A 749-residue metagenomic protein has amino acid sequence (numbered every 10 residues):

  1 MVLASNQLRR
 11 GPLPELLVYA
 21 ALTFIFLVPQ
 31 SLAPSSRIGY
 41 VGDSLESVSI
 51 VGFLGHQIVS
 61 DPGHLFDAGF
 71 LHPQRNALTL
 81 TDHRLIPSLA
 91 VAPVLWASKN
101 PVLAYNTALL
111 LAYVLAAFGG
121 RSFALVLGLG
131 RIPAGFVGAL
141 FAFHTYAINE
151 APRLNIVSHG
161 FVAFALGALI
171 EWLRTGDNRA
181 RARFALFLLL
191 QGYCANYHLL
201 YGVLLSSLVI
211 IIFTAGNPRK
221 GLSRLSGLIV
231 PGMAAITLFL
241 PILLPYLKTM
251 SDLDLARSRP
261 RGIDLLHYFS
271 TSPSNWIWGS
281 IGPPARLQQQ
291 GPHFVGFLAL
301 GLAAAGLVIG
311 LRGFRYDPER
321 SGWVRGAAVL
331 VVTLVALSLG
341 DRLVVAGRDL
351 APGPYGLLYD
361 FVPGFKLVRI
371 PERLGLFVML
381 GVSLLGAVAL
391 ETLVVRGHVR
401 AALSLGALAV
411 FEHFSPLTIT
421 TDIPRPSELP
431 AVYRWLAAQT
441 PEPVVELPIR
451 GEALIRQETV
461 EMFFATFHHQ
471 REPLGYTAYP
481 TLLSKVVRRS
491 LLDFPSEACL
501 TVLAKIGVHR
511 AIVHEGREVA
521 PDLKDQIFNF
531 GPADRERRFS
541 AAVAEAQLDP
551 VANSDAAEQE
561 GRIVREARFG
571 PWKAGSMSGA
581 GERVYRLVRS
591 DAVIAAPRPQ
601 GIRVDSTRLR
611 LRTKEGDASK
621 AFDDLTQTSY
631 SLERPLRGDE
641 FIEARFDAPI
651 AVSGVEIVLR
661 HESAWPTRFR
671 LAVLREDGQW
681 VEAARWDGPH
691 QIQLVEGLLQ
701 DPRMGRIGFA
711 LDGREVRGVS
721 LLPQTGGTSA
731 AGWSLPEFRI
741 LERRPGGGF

Functional and structural regions predicted by a protein language model:
P12-G42, S49, F53-H56, P231-K248 (+1 more regions): Transmembrane signal-anchor helices characteristic of membrane glycosylation enzymes that use polyprenol
P14-A21, L186-F187, R219-L244, L255-P260 (+2 more regions): Hydrophobic alpha-helical membrane-interfacial segments at the cytosolic entry of transmembrane helices
Y19, A108-L127, R131-T214, L228-L243 (+1 more regions): Membrane-embedded helix bundles of polyisoprenyl
T23-A116, H144-H159, G262-G282, V344-Y359 (+1 more regions): Membrane-interface coil-to-helix junctions
V41-E46, I50-Q57, T237-G310, G356 (+2 more regions): Periplasmic/ER-lumenal interhelical loops and adjacent helix-loop junctions in multi-pass membrane proteins
I229-I236, V332, L384, L390-F414: Signature aromatic-anchored transmembrane alpha helix within multi-pass, membrane-resident enzymes that catalyze glycan
A234-T237, G296-S321, R325-S338, A389-E391: Hydrophobic, aromatic-rich transmembrane alpha-helices and their immediate juxtamembrane boundary segments
A407-T626, Y630-R637, I650-S653, L659-W665 (+6 more regions): Extracytoplasmic
